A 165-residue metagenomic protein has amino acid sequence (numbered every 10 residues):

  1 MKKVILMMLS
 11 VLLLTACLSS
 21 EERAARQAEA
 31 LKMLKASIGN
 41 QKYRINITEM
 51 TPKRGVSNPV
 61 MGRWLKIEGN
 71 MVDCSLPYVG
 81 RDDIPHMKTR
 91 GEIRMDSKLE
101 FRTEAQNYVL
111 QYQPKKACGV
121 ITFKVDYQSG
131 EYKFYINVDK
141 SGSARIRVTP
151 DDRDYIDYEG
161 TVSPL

Functional and structural regions predicted by a protein language model:
M1-V4: Positively charged n-region of N-terminal signal peptides that target proteins for export
L14-A16: C-terminal motif of bacterial Sec signal peptides marking the signal peptidase cleavage site
L18-E21: Bacterial signal peptide processing site
R23-G39, Y78-R81, E92-D96: N-terminal intrinsically disordered, cationic/polar leader segments that include organellar targeting peptides
K35-M50: A short, Trp-centered hydrophobic/proline-enriched beta-strand micro-motif
N46-P52, S75-Y78: Generic short beta-strand segments
V56-P59, W64, C74-Y112, K116: Phosphoinositide-binding peripheral membrane targeting modules
E100-L165: Helix-rich interaction surfaces within compact, conserved domain-sized segments that mediate assembly or partner
